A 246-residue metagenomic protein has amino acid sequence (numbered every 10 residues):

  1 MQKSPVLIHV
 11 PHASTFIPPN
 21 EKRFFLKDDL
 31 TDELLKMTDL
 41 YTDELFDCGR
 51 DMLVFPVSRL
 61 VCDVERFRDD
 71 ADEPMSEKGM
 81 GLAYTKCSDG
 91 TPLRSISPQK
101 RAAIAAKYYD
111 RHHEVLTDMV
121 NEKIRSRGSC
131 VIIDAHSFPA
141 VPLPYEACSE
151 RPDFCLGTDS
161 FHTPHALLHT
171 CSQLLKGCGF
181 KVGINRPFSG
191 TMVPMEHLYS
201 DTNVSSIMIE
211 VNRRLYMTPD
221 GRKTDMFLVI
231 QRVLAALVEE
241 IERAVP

Functional and structural regions predicted by a protein language model:
M1-I132, S137-P246: N-terminal catalytic or cofactor-binding beta/alpha core of small enzyme domains
